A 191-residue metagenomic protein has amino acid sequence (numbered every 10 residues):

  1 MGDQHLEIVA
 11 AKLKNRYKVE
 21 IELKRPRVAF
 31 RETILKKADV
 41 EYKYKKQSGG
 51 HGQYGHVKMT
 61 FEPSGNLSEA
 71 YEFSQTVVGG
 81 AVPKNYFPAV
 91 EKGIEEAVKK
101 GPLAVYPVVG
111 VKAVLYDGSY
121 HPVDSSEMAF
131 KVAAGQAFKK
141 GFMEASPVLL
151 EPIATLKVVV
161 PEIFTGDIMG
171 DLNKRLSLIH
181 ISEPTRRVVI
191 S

Functional and structural regions predicted by a protein language model:
M1-L13, A104-V108, G166: C-terminal effector/interaction modules appended to NTPase cores
I34-K58: Phosphate/diphosphate-binding loops
G52-E91, Y106: Glycine-rich, flexible beta-strand/loop modules in the N-terminal catalytic cores of phosphate-handling
P83-V109, Y116-G118: Long hydrophobic segments that form regular secondary structure
F87-A89, A129-A133, V160-R175: Short amphipathic alpha-helix segments
S119-V148, E162: Glycine- and Gly-Pro-enriched alpha-helical subdomains that act as flexible, kink-prone "lid/hinge" or packing modules
E151-V159: Short glycine-/aliphatic-rich beta-strand segments at the starts of folded cytosolic domains
I179-S191: Single conserved hydrophobic/aromatic residue that forms the stacking wall/gate of nucleotide- or nucleobase-binding
